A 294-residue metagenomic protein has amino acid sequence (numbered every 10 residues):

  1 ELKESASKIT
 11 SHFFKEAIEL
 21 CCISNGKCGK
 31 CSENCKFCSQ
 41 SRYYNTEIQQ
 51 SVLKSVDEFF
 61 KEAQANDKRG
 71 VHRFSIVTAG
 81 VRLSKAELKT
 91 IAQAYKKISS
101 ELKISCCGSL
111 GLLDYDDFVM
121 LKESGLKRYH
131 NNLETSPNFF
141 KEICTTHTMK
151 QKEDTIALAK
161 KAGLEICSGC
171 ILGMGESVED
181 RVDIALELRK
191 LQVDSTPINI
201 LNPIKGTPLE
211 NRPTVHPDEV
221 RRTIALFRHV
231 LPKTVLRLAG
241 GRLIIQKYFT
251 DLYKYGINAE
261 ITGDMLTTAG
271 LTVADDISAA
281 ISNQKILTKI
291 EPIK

Functional and structural regions predicted by a protein language model:
K3-Y44, S51-K68, H72-S75: N-terminal pre-triad scaffold of radical SAM enzymes
A6, C35, I76, N131 (+4 more regions): Conserved, mostly hydrophobic/aromatic
R42-F60, N66-I156, E165-G169, D194-N199 (+1 more regions): Core AdoMet radical
F59-E62, T90-I98, D117, Q151-L158 (+4 more regions): A general structural detector for well-ordered alpha-helical segments in enzyme core domains, enriched
G80-S84, T155-E179, I198-P213, T234-I244: Conserved strand-turn element in the central/C-terminal portion of the radical SAM core barrel that lines
S99-S100, K160, I281: Anion (oxyanion) recognition and catalysis
L113-E123, M174-R189, L243-Y255: Catalytic cores of alpha/beta
R189-K294: Auxiliary Fe-S-binding modules of radical SAM enzymes
